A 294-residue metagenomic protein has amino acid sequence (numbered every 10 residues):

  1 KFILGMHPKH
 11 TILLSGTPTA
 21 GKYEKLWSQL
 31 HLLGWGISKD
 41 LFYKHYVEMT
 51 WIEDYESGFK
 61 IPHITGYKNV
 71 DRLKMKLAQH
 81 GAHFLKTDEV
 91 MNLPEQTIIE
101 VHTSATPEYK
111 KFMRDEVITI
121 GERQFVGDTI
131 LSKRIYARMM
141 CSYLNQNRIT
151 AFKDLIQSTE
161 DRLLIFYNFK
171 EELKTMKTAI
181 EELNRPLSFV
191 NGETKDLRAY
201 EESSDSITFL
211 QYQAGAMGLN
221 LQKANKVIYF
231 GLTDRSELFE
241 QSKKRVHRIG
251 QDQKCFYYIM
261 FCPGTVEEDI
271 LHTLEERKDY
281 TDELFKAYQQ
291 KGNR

Functional and structural regions predicted by a protein language model:
K1-D88, Q251-K254: Conserved P-loop NTPase motor "coupling/switch" region that bridges the ATPase
I3, T11-I12, T19, L163-N168 (+7 more regions): A generic "structured core" feature
T17-G21, E48, T106-Y109, E171-E172 (+4 more regions): Conserved nucleotide-binding/hydrolysis micro-motifs of P-loop NTPases
K25-S28, L219-L232, F256-I259: A short beta-strand element within the Helicase C-terminal
Y43, H102-S104, L163-F169, S188-N191 (+3 more regions): Short beta-strand segments
D88-E182: Conserved helicase/translocase motor-coupling segment
L164-F166, K174-K177, E181-G215: Conserved helicase ATPase core of P-loop NTP-dependent helicases/translocases
D234-R294: A conserved SF2-helicase RecA2
